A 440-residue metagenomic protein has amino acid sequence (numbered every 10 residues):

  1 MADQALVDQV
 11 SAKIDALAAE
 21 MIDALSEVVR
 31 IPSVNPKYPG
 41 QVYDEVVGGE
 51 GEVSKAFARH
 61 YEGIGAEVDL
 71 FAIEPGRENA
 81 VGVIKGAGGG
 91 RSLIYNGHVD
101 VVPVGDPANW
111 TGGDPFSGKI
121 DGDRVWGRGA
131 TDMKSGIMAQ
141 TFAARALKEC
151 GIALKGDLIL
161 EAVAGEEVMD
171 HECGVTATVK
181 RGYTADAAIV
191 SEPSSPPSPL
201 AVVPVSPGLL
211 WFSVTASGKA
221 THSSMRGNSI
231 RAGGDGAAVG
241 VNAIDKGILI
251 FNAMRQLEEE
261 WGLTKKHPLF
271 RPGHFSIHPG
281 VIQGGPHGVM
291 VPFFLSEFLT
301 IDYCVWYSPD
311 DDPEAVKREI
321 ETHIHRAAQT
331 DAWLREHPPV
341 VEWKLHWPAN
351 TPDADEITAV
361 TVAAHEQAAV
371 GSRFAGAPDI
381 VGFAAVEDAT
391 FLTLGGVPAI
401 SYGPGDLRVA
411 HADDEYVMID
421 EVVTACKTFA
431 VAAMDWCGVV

Functional and structural regions predicted by a protein language model:
M1-Q9, K13-A16, D69, E74 (+2 more regions): Metal-dependent amide/peptide-bond hydrolase catalytic core, centered on the "pita-bread" metallohydrolase fold
A2-R128, E149-L154: Acidic/His- and Gly-rich active-site-bordering loop/insert found across diverse amide/peptide-bond hydrolases
V28, P32, E192, G247 (+1 more regions): Residue-level signal for inorganic ion chemistry
V34, D100, N109, E167 (+4 more regions): Catalytic metal-binding/acid-base residues of hydrolase active sites
V102-G105, H171-E172, P196-A201, G262-L263 (+1 more regions): A short, acidic/glycine-rich surface segment
A130-T131, S135-E258, L295, H411-K427: Fold-level recognition of mixed alpha/beta catalytic cores in primary-metabolism enzymes, strongest
